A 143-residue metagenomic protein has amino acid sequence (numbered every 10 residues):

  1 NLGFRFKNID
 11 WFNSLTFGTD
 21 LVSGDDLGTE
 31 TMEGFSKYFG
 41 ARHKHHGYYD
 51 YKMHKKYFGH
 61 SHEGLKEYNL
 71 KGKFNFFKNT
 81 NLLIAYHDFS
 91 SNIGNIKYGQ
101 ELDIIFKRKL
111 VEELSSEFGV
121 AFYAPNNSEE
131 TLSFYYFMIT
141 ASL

Functional and structural regions predicted by a protein language model:
N1, N69-K71, E101-I105, Y136-M138: Membrane-embedded beta-strand positions in outer-membrane beta-barrel channels/transporters
N1-N75, N81: Extracellular/periplasmic loop regions
G3-I9, K73-F77, K107-E113, E117 (+1 more regions): Structural signature of outer-membrane beta-barrel channels/translocons
L15-T19, G72, L82-I84, F106 (+2 more regions): Membrane-embedded beta-strand positions of outer-membrane beta-barrel proteins
T19-D25, Y86-N92, V120-N126, A141-L143: Transmembrane beta-strands of outer-membrane beta-barrel pores
G59-K66, I96-Y98, E129-T131: Short sequence motifs at beta-strands and strand-loop junctions characteristic of Gram-negative outer-membrane
L83-A85, F89, K97-E101, F106-K107: A C-terminal functional module that forms or caps the active site or interfaces directly with catalytic machinery
T131-L143: Outer-membrane beta-barrel "beta-signal"
